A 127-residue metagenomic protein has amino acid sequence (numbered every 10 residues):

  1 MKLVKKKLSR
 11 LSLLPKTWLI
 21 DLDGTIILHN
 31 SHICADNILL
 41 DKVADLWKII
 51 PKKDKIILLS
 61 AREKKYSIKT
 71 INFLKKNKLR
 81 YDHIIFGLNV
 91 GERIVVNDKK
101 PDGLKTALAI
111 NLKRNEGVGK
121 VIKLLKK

Functional and structural regions predicted by a protein language model:
M1-K127: HAD-like aspartate-dependent phosphatase fold
